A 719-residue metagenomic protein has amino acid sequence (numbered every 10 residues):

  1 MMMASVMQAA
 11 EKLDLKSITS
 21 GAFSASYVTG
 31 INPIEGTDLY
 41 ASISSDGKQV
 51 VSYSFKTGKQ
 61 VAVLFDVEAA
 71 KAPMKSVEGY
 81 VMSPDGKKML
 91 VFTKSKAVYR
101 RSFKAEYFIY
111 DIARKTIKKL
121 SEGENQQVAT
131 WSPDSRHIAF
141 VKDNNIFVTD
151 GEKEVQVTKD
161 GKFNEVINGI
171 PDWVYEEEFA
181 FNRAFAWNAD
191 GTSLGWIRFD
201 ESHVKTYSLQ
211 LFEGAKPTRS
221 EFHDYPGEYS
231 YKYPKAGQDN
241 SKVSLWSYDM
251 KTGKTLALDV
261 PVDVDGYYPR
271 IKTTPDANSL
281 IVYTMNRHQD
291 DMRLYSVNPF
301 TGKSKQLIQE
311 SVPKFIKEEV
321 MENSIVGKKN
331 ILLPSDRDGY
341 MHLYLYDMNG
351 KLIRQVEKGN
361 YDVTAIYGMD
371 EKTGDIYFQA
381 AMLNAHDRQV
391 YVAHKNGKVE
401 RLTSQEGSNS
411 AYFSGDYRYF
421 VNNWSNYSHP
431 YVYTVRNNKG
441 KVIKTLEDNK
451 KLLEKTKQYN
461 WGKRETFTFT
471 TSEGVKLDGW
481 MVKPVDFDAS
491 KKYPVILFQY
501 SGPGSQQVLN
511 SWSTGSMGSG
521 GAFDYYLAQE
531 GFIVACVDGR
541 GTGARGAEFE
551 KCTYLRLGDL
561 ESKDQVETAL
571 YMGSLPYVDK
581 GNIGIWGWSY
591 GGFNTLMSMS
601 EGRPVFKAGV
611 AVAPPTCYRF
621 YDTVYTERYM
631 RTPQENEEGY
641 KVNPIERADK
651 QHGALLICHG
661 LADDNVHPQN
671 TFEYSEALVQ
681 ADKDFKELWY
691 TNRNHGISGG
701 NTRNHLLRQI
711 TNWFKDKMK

Functional and structural regions predicted by a protein language model:
L15, G21, G58-K59, K94-Y99 (+5 more regions): Predominantly five- to eight-bladed beta-propeller fold
I18, A277, S410-K719: Serine-hydrolase catalytic core recognition
S26-I31, K75-V81, I170-D190, R270-I271 (+1 more regions): Signature of short aromatic-glycine-proline-rich micro-motifs recurring in repeat-based ectodomains
V28-N32, I43-S52, A62-L64, E78-G79 (+15 more regions): Non-catalytic accessory segments flanking enzyme active sites
A41-G47, S54, M82, M89-R101 (+15 more regions): Beta-strand C-termini and the immediately following turn/loop, strongest in propeller blades
F55-G58, D111-K115, D150-K153, D249-G253 (+4 more regions): Short loop/turn segments that connect beta-strands within beta-propeller blades
K59-G86, V91, K96, E122-Q127 (+2 more regions): Blade-loop segments of beta-propeller domains
R101-V148, K153-A184: Asp-box/WD-like beta-propeller blade repeats and closely related beta-sheet repeat scaffolds
